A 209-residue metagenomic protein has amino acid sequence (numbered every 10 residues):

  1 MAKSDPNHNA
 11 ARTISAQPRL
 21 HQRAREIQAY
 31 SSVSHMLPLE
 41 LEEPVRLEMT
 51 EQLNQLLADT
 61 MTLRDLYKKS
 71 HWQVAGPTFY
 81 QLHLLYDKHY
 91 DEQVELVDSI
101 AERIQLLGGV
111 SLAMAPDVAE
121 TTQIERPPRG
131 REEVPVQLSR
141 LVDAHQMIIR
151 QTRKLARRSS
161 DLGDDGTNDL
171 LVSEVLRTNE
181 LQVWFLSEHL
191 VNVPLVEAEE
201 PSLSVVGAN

Functional and structural regions predicted by a protein language model:
A2-N209: Iron-associated oxidoreductase/ferritin-like identity signal
